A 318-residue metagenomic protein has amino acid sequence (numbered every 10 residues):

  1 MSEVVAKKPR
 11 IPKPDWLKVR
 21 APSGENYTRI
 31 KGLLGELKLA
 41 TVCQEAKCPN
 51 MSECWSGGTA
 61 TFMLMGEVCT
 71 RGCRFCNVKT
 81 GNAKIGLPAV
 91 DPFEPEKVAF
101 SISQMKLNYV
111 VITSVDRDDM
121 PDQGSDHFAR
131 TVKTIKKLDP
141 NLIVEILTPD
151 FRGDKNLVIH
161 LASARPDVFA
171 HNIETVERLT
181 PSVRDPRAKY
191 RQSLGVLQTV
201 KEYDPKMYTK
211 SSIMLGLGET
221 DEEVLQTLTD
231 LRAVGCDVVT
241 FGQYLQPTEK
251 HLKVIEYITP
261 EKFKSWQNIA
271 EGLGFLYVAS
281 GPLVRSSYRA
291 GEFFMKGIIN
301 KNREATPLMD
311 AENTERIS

Functional and structural regions predicted by a protein language model:
M1-T61, M65, K97-F100, K106 (+4 more regions): Auxiliary Fe-S-binding modules of radical SAM enzymes
C48, C69, C73-C76: Short cysteine clusters
E53-S56, R74, V78-G81: Short functional micro-motifs and their immediate structural scaffolds
A60, R71, F169: Change "...and in nucleic-acid phosphodiester-cleaving endonucleases..." to "...and in nucleic-acid processing enzymes
G72, M120, L179, E249 (+1 more regions): Glycine/Thr-rich phosphate-binding loops of Rossmann-like dinucleotide-binding domains
N77-K97, I102-K155, L161-L197, K210 (+1 more regions): Core AdoMet radical
